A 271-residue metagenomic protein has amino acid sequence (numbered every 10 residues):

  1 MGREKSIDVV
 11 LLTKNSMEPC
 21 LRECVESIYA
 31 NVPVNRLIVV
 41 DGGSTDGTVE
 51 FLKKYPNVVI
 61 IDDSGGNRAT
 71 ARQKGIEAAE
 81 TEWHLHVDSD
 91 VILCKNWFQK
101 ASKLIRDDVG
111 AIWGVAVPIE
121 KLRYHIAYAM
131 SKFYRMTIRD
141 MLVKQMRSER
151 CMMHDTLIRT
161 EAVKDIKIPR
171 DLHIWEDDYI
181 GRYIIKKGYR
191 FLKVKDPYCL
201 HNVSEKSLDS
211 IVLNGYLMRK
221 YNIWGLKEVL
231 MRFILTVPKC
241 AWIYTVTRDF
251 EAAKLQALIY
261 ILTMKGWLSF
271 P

Functional and structural regions predicted by a protein language model:
S16-A30: Short, well-formed alpha-helical segments that are part of the catalytic scaffolds of diverse glycosyltransferases
D41-V49, G65, V91: A conserved acidic beta->alpha catalytic loop
D63-A79: Glycine-rich, basic loop-to-helix element that forms the pyrophosphate-binding segment of sugar-nucleotide handling
H84: Short aromatic/hydrophobic "clamp" motif used to bind/position activated sugar donors
N96-I126: Conserved donor NDP-sugar-binding/catalytic core segment of glycosyltransferases
R139-I158, H173: A recurrent flexible, glycine/aromatic-enriched loop bordering the glycosyltransferase active site that acts as
H173-I180: Acidic donor-binding loop at a coil-to-helix junction in glycosyltransferase catalytic cores that engages
L208-P271: Non-catalytic, C-terminal membrane-associated alpha-helical segments of glycosyltransferases
